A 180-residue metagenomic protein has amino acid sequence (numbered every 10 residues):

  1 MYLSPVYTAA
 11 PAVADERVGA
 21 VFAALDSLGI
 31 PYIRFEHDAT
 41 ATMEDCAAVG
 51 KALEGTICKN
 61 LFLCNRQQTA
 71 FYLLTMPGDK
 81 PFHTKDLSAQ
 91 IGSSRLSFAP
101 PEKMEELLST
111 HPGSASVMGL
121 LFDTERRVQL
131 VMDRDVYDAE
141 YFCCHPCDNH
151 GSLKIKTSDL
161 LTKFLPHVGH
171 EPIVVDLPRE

Functional and structural regions predicted by a protein language model:
M1-E180: Extended, low-hydrophobicity, polar/charged segments
